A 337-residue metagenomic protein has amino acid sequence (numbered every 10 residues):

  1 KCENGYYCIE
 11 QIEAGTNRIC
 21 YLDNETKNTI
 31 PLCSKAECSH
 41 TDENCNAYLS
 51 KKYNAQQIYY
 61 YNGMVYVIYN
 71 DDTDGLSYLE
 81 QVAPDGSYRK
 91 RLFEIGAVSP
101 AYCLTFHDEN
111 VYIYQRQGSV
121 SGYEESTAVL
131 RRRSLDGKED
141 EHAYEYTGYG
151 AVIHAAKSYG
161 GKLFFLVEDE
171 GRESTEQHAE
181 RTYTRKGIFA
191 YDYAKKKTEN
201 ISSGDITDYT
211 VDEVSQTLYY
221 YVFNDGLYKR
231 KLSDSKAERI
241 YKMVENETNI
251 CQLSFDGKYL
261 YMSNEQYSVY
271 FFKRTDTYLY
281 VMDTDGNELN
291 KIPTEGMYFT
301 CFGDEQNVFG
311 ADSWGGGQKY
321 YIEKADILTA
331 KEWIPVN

Functional and structural regions predicted by a protein language model:
K1-A14, Q56-N70, E109-G122, G160-S174 (+4 more regions): Short beta-strand elements that form the blades of beta-propeller/WD-repeat-like and other beta-sheet-rich scaffold
K1-C2, D42-Y60, A97-D108, G148-G160 (+4 more regions): Repeated scaffold domains used in trafficking and secretory/extracellular systems, primarily beta-propellers
K1-I30, K35, S39-N44, L49 (+3 more regions): N-terminal leader/presequence-like segments
G5-I12, C20, I58, I68-N70 (+12 more regions): Assembly/interface hotspot detector across virion components, adhesins/toxins, and nucleic-acid enzymes
A14-D42, D74-I95, G122-Y146, E173-S202 (+3 more regions): Surface-exposed loop/turn elements that mediate protein-protein interactions on large endomembrane-trafficking
